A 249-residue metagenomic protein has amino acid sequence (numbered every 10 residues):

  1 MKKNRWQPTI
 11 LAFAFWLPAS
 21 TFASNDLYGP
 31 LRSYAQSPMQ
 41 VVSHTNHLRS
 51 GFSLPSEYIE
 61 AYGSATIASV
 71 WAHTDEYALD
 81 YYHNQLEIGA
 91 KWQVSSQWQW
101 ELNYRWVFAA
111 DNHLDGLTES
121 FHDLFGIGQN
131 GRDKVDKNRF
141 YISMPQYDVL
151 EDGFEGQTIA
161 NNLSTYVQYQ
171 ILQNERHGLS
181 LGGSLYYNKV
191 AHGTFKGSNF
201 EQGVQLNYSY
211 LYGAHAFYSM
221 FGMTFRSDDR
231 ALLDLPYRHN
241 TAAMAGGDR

Functional and structural regions predicted by a protein language model:
K2-I10: Bacterial N-terminal signal peptides that target proteins for export
I10-P18: Bacterial N-terminal signal peptides
A23-T194, N199-S219, M223-R226, A242 (+1 more regions): Transmembrane beta-barrel domains of Gram-negative outer membranes and organellar outer membranes
L232-G246: A beta-strand-loop signature enriched in Asp, Gly, Thr, and Trp that corresponds to the sialidase/neuraminidase Asp-box
